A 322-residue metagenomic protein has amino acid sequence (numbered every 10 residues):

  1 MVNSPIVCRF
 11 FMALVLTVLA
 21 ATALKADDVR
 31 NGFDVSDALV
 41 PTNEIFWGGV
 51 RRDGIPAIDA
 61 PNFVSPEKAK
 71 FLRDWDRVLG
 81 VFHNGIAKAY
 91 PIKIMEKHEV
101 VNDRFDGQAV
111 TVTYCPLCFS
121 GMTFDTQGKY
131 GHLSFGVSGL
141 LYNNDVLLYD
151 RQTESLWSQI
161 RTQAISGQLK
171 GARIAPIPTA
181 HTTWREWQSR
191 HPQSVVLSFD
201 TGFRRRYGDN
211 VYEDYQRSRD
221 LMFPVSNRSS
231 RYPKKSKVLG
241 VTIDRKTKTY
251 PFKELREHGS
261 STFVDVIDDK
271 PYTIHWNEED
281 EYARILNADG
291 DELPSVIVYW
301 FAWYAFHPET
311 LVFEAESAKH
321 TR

Functional and structural regions predicted by a protein language model:
V2-F11: Bacterial N-terminal signal peptides that target proteins for export
I6, T22-K25: Short linear, low-complexity motifs centered on an aromatic residue
F11-L19: Bacterial N-terminal signal peptides
L24-R322: Mid-to-C-terminal functional-domain signal that highlights helix-capping/loop sites within ligand-binding modules
